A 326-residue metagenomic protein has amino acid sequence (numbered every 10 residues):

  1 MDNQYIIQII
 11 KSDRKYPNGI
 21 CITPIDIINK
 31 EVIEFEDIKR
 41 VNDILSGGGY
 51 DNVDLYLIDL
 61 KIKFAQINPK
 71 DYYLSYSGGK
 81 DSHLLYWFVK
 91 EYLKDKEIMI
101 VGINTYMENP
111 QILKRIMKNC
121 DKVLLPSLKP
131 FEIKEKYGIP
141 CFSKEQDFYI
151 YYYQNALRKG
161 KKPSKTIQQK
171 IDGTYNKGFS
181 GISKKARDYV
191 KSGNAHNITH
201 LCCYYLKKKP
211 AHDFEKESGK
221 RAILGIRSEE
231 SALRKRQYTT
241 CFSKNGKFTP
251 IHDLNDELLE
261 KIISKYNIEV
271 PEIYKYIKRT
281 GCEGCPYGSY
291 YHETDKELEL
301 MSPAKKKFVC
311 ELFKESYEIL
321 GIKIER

Functional and structural regions predicted by a protein language model:
D2-K265: ATP-dependent adenylation/nucleotidyltransferase module used to activate substrates
R14, N18, E34-K39, N68 (+3 more regions): ATP/NTP-dependent adenylation/nucleotidyl-transfer catalytic domains that generate, transfer, or process NMP-activated
